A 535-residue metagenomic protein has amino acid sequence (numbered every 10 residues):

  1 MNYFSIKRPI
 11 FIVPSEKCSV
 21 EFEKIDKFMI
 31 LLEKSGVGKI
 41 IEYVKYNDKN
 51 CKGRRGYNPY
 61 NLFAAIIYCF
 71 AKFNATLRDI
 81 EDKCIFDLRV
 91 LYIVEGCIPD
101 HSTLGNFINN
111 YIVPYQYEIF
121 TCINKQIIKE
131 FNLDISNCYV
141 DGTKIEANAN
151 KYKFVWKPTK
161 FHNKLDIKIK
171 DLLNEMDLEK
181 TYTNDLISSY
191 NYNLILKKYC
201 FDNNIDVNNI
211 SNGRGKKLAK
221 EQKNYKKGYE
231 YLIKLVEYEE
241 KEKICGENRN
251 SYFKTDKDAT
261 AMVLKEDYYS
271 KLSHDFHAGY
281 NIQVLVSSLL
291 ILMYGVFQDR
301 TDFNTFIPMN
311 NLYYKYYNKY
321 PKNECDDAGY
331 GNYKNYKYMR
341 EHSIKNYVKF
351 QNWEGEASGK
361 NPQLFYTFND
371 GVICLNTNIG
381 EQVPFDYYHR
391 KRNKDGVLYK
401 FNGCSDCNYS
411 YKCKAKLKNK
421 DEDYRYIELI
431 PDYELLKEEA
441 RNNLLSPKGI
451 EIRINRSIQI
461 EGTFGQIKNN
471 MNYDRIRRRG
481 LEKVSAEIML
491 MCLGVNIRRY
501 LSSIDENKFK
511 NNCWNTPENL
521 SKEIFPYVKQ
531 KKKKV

Functional and structural regions predicted by a protein language model:
M1-D26: Hydrophobic alpha-helical membrane-insertion signals
Y3, R55, Y60, I66 (+3 more regions): Anion-binding and metal-coordination hotspots
C18-I67: Basic, short loop/linker segments at the boundary and entry of helix-turn-helix/winged-helix-like folds
G36-I40, C51, D87-V94, S102-T103: Helical catalytic core of nucleic-acid polymerases
